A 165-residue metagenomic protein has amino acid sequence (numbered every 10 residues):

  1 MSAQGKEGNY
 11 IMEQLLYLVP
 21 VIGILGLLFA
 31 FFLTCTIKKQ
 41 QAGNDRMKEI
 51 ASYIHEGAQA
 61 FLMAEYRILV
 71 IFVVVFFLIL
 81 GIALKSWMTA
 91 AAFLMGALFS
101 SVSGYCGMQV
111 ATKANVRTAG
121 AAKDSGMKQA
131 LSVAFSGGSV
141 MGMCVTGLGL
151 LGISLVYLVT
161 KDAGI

Functional and structural regions predicted by a protein language model:
A3-I165: Hydrophobic packing and interface segments
